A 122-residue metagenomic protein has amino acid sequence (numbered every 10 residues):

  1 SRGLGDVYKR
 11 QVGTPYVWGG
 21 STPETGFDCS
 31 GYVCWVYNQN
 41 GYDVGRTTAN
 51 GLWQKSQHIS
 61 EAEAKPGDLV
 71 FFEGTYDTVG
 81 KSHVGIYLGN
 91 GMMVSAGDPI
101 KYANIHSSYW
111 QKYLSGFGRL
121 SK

Functional and structural regions predicted by a protein language model:
S1-V7: Short, small-residue-biased leader/transition segments that mark boundaries at the very start of proteins
D6, Y42, A49, H58-E61 (+2 more regions): Aromatic- and glycine-rich peptidoglycan recognition patches
T14-P66: Catalytic cysteine-centered active-site loop
T22, G74-Y76: Structured beta->alpha junctions
K65-D68, G91: A generic structural signal for well-ordered alpha-helical surface patches
L69-F71, I86: Hydrophobic beta-strand signal
